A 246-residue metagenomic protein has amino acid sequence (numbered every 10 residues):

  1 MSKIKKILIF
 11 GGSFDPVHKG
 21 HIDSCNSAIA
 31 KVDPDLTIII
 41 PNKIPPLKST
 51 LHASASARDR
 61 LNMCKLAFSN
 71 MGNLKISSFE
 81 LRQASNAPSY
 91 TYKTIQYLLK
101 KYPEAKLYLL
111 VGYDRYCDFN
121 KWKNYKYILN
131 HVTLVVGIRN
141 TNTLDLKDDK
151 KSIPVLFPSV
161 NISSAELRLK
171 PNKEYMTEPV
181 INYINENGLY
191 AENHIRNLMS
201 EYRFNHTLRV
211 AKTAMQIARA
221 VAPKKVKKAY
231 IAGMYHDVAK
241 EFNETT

Functional and structural regions predicted by a protein language model:
M1-I195: Nucleotidyltransferase catalytic core that binds NTPs
D15, D114, V210, H236-D237: Acidic active-site catalytic centers that drive phospho-/nucleotidyl reactions and related ester hydrolyses
H18-H21, H206, H236: Histidine-centered divalent metal-coordination motifs
Y92, A211, A232-Y235: Generic structural concept
A191-R209, E241, T245-T246: Active-site flanking loop/helix segments enriched in acidic
N197, R219-T246: Divalent metal-dependent catalytic cores for phosphoryl transfer on phosphate-bearing substrates
S200-K228: Alpha-helical phosphate/pyrophosphate-handling elements in metalloenzyme active cores
